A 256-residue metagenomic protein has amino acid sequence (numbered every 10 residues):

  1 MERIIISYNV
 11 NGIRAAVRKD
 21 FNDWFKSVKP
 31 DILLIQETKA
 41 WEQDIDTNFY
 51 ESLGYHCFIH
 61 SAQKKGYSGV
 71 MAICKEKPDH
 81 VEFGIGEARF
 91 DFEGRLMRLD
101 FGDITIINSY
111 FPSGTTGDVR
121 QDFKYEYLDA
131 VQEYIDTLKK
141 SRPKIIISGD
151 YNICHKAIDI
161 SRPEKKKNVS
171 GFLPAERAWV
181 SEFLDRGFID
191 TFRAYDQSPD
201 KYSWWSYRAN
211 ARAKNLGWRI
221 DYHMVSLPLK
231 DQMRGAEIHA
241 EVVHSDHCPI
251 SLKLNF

Functional and structural regions predicted by a protein language model:
M1-E51, A62, Y67-V70, F83 (+1 more regions): N-terminal, active-site-proximal structural segment of metallo-dependent hydrolase catalytic domains
E2-N11, D103-T115, S148: Active-site-proximal beta-strand elements of phosphoester/diester hydrolases
Y8-N9, F25-Q43, I106, I135-A157 (+4 more regions): Active-site beta-strand/loop signature of hydrolases that rely on acidic residues for catalysis
K39-W41, D46-G114: Structured beta-strand-rich core segments of catalytic domains in phosphoester-bond hydrolases
L53-H56, Y127-L216, I220: Metal-dependent phosphoesterases centered on the DNase I-like endonuclease/exonuclease/phosphatase
K65-H80, P199, A211-D231: Conserved beta strand-loop-helix elements of the APE1-like EEP
K75, L99-G102, S226-L227, L252-F256: Active-site beta-strand termini and strand-to-loop segments that position acidic
G86-E87, P112-L128, K165-N168: Surface-exposed cleft-lining segments at the edges of enzyme active sites
